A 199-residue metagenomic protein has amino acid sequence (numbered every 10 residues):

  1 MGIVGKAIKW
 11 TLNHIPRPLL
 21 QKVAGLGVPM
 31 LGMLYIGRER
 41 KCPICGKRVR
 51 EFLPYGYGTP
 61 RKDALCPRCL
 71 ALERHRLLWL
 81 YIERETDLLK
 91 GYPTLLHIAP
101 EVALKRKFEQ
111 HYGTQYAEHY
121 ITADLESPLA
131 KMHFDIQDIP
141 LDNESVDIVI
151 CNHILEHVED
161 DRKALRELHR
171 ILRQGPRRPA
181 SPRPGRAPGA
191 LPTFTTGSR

Functional and structural regions predicted by a protein language model:
G2-K6, V28-R40, I150, E159-R199: S-adenosyl-L-methionine-dependent methyltransferase catalytic module, highlighting the catalytic core
G2-P140: Conserved N-terminal segment of class I S-adenosyl-L-methionine
Y92, V146-D147: Local beta-strand N-terminus motif with an aromatic residue
E101, L125-E126, I154, R183-G185: Histidine- and/or cysteine-centered catalytic micro-motif in compact active-site loops
P140-D142, E159: GHKL-family ATP-binding catalytic core of two-component histidine kinases
I148-I154: A short beta-strand submotif of the Rossmann-like class I SAM-dependent methyltransferase core that lines
